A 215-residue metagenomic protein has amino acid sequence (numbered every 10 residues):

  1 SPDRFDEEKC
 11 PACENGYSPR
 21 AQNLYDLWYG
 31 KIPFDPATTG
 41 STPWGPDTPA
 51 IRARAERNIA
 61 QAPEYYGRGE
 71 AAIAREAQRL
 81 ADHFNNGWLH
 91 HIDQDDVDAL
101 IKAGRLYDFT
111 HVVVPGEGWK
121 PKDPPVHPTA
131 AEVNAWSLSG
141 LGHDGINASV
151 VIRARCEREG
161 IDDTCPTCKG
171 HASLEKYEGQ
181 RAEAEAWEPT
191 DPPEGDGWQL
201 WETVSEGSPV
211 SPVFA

Functional and structural regions predicted by a protein language model:
S1, D26, P36-G142: A broadly conserved sequence feature marking short terminus-proximal activation segments in nucleic acid-centric
S1-E7, V151-D162: Short, flexible, mixed-charge glycine/proline-rich loop motifs that serve as phosphate/nucleic-acid-contacting
D3, E14-R20, K169-L174: Cys/His-rich microdomains that often coordinate metals
K9-N15, W28-Y29, T164-G170: Short, cysteine/histidine-rich loop/knuckle motifs that typically chelate Zn2+
L138-R153: Short Cys/His-rich Zn2+-coordinating modules
E175-D196: Short N-terminal "domain-start" leader segments that mark the transition from disordered tails or signal peptides into
Q199-S205: A short beta-strand micro-motif
E206-A215: A short, exposed loop/beta-hairpin motif centered on an aromatic-Gly-Thr core
